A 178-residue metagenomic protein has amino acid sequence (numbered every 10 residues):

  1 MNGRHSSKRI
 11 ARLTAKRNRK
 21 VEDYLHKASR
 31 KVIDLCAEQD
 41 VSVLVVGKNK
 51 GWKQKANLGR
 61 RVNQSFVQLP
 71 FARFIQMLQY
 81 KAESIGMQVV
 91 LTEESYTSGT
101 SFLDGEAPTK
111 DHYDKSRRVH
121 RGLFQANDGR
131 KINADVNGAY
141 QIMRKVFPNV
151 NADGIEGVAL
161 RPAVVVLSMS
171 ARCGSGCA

Functional and structural regions predicted by a protein language model:
M1-I75, A152-A178: Substrate-contacting helices/loops that form the catalytic groove of nucleic-acid and nucleotide-polymer processing
Q64-S65, A72-A178: Positively charged, low-complexity nucleic-acid-binding target-recognition regions
